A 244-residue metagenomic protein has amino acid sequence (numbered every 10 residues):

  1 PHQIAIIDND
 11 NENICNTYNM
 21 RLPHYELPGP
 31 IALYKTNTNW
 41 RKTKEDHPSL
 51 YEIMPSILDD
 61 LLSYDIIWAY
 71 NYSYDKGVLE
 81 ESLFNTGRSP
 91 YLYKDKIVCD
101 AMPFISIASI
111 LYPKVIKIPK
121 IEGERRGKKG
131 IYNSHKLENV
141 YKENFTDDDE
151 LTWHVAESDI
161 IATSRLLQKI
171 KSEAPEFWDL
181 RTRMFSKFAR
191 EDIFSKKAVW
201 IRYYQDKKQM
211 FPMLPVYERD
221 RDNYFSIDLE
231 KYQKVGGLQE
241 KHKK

Functional and structural regions predicted by a protein language model:
P1-P55, D59, V216-K243: Conserved RNase H-like, two-metal-ion catalytic cores of nucleic-acid enzymes
Q3, D8-T38, L61-M184: Metal-dependent phosphoesterase core characteristic of DEDDh/y 3'-5' exonuclease domains
H47-Y64, G130-K136, V140-A162, D206-L238: Contiguous hydrophobic segments
Q168-K244: Acidic two-metal-ion nuclease catalytic site recognized across multiple nuclease folds, prominently DnaQ/RNase D-T
